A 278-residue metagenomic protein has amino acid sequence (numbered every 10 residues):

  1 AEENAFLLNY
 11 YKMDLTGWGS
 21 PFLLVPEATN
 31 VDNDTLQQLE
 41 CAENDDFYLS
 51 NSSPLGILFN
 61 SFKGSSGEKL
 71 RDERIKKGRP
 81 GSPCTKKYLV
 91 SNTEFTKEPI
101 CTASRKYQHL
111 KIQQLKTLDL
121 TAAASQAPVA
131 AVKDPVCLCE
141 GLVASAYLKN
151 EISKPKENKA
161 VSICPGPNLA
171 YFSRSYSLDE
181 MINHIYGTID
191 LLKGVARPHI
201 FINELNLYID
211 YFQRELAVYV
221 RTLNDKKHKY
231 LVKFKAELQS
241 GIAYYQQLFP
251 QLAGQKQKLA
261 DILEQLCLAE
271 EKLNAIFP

Functional and structural regions predicted by a protein language model:
A1, P21: Active-site beta-loop-alpha junctions enriched in small/polar residues
E2-E3, E27, E40-E43, E68 (+12 more regions): Glutamate identity and glutamate-enriched acidic tracts
E2-M13: Catalytic cores of alpha/beta
L15-W18: Short hydrophobic alpha-helical runs that function as membrane-insertion/retention elements
F22-L49: C-terminal helical cap(s) of enzyme catalytic domains, especially alpha/beta-barrels
D32, T121-A122, S177: Helix N-terminus capping/helix-initiation residues
L39-K116, L120-Q126: Charged, amphipathic alpha-helical linkers/stalks
P135-P278: C-terminal accessory/interaction regions of large nucleic acid-associated machines
